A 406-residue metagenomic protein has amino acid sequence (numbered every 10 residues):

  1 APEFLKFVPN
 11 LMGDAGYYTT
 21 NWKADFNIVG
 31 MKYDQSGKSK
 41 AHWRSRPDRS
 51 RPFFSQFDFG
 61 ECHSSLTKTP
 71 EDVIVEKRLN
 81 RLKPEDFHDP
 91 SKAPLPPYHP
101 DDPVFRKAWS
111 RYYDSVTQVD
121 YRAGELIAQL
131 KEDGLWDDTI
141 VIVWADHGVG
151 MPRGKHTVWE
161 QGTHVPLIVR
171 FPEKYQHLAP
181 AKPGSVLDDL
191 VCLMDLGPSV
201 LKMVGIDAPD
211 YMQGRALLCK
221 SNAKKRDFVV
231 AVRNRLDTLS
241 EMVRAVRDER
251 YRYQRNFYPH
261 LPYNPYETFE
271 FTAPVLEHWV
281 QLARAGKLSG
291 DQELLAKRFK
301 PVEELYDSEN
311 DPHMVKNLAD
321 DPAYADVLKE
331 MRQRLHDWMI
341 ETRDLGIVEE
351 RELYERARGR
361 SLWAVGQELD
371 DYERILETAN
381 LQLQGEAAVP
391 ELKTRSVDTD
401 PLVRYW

Functional and structural regions predicted by a protein language model:
A1-L5, N21-G30, V143-M151, T157 (+3 more regions): Short, solvent-exposed turn/loop segments enriched in Gly/Ser/Thr/Pro and often Arg
A1-T67, V230-R233: Catalytic-site neighborhoods of secreted/periplasmic enzymes that process anionic sulfate/phosphate groups
Y18-T19, V141, Y253: Hydrophobic beta-strand scaffold residues
A24-K32, D137-T139, G184-D248, N317 (+1 more regions): Polar, surface-exposed loop/tail segments that function as active-site lids or cofactor/substrate-recognition elements
F26-I28, G60-S64, G148-G150, K174 (+8 more regions): Short, solvent-exposed loop/turn segments at secondary-structure junctions
A41-P47, E241-R247, E293-A296: Short, surface-exposed beta-strand/loop micro-motifs that present aromatic residues
R46-M194, L201-Y211, H260-P262, E267-E303 (+1 more regions): Active-site-proximal cap/lid insertion segments
H164, K287-V302, N310, L318-W406: Long, internal low-complexity/basic segments
